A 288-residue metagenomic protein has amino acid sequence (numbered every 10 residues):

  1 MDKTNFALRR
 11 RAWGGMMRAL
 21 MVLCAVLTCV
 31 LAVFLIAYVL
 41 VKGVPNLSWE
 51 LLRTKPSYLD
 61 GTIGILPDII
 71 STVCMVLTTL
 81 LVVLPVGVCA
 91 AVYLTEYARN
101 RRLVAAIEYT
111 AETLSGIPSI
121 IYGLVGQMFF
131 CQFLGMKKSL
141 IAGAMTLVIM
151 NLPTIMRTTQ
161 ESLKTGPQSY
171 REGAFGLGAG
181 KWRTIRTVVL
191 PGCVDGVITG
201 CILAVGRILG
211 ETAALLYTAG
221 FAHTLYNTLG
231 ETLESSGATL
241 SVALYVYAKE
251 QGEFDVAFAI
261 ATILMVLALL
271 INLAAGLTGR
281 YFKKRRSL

Functional and structural regions predicted by a protein language model:
M1-A25, A275-L288: Transmembrane alpha-helical segments of polytopic membrane transport and secretion proteins
D2-L20, A37-T79, N100, V246-D255: Periplasmic/extracellular loop-to-transmembrane helix junction in inner-membrane transport proteins
G14, V86, R99-L103, Q168-T199: Amphipathic cytosolic juxtamembrane alpha-helices at the membrane-cytosol interface of multi-pass membrane transporters
P56-I63, L215-M265: Interhelical loop and adjacent transmembrane-helix boundary motif in polytopic membrane transport permeases
T79-A111, L124, A275-K284: Transmembrane-helix boundary motif in ABC transporter permease subunits
L94, Q160, K164, I202 (+1 more regions): C-terminal transmembrane helix and the adjacent membrane-cytosol boundary/short C-terminal tail of inner/organellar
E112-V148: Generic hydrophobic transmembrane alpha-helix motif, especially the helices
T159, K181-A219: Transmembrane alpha-helices
